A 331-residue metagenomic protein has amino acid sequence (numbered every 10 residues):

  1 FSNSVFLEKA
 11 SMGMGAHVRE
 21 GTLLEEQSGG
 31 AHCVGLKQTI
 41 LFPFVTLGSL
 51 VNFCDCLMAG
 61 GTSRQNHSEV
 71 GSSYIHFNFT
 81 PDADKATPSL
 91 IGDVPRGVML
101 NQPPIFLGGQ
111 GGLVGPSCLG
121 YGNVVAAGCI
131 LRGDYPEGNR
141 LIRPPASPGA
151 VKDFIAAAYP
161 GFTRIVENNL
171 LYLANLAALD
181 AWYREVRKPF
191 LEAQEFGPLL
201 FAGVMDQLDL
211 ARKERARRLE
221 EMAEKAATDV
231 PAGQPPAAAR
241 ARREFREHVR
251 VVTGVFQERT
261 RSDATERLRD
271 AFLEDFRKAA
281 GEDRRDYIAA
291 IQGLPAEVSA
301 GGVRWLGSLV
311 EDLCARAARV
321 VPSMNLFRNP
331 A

Functional and structural regions predicted by a protein language model:
F1, E8-E20, L24-D209: Glycine-rich hexapeptide-repeat left-handed beta-helix
P144-A331: Terminal amphipathic alpha-helical/low-complexity segments used for targeting or macromolecular assembly
